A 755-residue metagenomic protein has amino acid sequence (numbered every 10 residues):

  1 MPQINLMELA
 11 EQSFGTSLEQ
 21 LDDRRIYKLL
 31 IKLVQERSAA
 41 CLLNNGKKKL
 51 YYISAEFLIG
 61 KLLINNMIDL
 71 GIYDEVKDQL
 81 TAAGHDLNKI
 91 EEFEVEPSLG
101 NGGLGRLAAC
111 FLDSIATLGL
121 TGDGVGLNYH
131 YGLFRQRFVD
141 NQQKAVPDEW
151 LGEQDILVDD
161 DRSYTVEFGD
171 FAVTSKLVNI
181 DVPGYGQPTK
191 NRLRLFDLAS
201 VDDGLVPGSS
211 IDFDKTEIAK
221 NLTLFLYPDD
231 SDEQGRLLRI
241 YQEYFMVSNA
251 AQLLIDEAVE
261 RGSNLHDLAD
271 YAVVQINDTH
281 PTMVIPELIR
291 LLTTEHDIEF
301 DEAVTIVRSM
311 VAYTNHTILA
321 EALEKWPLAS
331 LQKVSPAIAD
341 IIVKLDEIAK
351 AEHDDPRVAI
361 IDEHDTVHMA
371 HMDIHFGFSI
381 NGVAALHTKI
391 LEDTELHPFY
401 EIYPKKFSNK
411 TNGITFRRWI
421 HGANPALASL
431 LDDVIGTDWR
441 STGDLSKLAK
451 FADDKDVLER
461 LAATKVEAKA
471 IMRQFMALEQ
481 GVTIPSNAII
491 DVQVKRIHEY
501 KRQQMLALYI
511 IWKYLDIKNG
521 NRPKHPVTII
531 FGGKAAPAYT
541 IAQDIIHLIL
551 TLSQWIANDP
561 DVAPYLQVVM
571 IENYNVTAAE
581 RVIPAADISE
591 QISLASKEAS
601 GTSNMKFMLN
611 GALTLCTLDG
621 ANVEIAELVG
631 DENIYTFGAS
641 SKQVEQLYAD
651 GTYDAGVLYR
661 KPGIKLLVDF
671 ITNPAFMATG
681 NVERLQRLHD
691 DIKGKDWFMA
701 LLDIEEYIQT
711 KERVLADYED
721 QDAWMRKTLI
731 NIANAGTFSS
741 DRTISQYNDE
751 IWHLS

Functional and structural regions predicted by a protein language model:
M1-S755: A conserved ligand/cofactor-binding region detector
